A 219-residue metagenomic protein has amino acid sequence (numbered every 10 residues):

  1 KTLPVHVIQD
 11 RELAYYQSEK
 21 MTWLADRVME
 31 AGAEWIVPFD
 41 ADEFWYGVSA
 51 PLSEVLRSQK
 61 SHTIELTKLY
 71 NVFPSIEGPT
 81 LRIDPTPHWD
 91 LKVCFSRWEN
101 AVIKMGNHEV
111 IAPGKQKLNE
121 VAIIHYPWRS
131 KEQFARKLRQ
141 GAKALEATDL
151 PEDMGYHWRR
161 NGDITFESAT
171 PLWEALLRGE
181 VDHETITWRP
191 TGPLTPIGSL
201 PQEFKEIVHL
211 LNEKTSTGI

Functional and structural regions predicted by a protein language model:
K1-P38, Y46-G47: Active-site-proximal specificity loops/subdomain of glycosyltransferases
E12, A41, L69: Conserved SAM/SAH-binding loop
E19, G47-I219: Catalytic-site signature of metal-activated, phosphate-bearing donor transferases, centered on the GT-A/GT-A-like
E34, D42, T63: Conserved acidic residues
